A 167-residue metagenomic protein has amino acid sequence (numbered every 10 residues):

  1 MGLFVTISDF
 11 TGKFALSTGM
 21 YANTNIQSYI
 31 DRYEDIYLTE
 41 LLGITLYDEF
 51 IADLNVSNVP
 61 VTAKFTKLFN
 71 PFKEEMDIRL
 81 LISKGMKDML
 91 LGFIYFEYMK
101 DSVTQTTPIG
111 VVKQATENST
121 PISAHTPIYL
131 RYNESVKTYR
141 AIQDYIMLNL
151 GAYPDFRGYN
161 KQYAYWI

Functional and structural regions predicted by a protein language model:
M1-K84, D101-T106, K113, T120 (+2 more regions): Conserved short "hinge" loops at termini or chain/domain junctions
G85-V103: Short, hydrophobic/amphipathic alpha-helical patches that form generic packing surfaces within helical domains
